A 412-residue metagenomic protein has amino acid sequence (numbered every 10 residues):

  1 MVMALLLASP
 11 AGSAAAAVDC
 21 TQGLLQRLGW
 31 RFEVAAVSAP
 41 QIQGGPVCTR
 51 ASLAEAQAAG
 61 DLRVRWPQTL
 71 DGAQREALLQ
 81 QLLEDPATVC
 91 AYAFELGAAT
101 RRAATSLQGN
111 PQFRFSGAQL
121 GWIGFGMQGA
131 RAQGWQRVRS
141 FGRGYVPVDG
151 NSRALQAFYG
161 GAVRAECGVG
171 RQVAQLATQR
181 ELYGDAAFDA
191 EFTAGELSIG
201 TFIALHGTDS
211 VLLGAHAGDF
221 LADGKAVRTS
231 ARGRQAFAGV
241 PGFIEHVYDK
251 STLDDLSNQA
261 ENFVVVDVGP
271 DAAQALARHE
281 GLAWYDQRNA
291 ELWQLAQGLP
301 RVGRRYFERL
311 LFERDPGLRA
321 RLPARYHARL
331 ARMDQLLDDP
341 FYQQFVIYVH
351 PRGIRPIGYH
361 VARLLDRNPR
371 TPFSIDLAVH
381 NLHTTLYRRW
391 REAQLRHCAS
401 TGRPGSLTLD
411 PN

Functional and structural regions predicted by a protein language model:
M1-S9: Bacterial N-terminal signal peptides
S13-A16: Boundary at the C-terminal end of the N-terminal hydrophobic targeting segment
V18-R31: Juxtamembrane "anchor/assembly" segments of surface/extracellular structural proteins
D19-T21, V47-T49, H397-A399: Sequence contexts marking disulfide-bonded cysteines in secreted/extracellular proteins
L28, F32-L176: N-terminal intrinsically disordered, low-complexity, charge/repeat-rich segments that act as generic
L155-R228: Extracellular-facing segments of soluble proteins and assemblies that are Gly/Ser/Thr-biased and enriched in aromatics
I199-A273: ...with weaker cross-activation on analogous glycine-rich loops/strands in unrelated enzymes
R278, L282, D286-N412: Low-complexity, Gly/Ser/Thr/Pro-rich intrinsically disordered linker/tail segments
